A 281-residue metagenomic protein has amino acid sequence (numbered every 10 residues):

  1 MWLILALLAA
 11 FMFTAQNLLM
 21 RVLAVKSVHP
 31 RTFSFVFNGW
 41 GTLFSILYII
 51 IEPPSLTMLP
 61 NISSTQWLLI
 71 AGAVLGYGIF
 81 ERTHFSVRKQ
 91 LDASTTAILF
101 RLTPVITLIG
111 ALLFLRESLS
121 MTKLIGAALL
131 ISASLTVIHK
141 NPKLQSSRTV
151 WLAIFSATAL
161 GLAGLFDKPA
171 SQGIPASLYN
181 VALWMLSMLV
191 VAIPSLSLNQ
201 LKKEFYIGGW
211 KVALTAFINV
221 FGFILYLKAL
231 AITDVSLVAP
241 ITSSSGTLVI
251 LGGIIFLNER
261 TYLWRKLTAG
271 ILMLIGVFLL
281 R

Functional and structural regions predicted by a protein language model:
M1-L91, H139-L152, I174, M185-F217 (+2 more regions): Membrane-interface interhelical linkers
W2, R148-V181: Selected transmembrane alpha-helices and immediately adjacent juxtamembrane segments of polytopic inner-membrane
L5, M12, G76-I79, T83 (+11 more regions): Hydrophobic residues within membrane-embedded alpha-helical segments of Major Facilitator Superfamily
L8, F35-V36, L99-L102, T122-I125 (+3 more regions): Hydrophobic core positions of alpha-helical segments in small-molecule transporters and transporter systems
L23, F33, V87, L113-L119 (+5 more regions): Hydrophobic/aromatic residues within transmembrane alpha-helices of multi-pass small-molecule transporters
R31, S94, S120, S177-L178 (+1 more regions): Residues that define the loop-to-transmembrane-helix transition and helix capping in multi-pass membrane transporters
W40-F44, L99-L113, L129, L186-V190 (+3 more regions): Alpha-helical transmembrane segments of compact multi-pass small-molecule transporters, enriched in specific families
S45, L108-L112, M121-H139, R265-R281: Hydrophobic transmembrane alpha-helices of multi-pass small-molecule transport proteins
